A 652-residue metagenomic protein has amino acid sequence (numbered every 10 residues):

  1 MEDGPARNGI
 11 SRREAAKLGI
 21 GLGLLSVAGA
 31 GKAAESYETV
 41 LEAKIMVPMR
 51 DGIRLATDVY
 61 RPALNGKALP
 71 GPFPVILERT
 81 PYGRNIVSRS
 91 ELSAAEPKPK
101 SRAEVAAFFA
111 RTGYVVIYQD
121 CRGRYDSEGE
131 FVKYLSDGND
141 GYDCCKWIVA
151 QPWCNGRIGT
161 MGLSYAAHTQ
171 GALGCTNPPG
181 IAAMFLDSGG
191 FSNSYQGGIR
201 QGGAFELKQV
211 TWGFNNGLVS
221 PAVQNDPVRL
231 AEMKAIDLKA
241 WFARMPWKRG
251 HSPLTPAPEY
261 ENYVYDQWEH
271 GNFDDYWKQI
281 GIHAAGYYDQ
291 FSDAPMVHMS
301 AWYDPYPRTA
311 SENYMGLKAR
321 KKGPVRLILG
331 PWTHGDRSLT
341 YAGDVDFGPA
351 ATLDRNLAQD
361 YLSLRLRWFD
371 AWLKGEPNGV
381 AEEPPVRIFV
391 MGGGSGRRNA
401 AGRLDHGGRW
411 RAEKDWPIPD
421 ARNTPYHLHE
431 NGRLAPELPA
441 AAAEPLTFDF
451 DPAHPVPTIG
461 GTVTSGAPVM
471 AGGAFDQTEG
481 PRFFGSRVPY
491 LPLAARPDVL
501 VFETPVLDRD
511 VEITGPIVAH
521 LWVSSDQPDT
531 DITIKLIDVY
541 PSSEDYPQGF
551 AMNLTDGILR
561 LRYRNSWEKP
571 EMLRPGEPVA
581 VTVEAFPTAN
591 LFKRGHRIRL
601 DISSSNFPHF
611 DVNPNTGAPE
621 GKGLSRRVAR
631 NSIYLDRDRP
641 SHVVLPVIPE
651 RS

Functional and structural regions predicted by a protein language model:
M1-I10, L18-L22: N-terminal secretory signal peptides
A34-G71, L507: N-terminal cap/lid segment of alpha/beta-hydrolase-fold proteins
A68-V149, T340-T352, P541, F607: Cap/lid segment of the alpha/beta-hydrolase catalytic domain
N85, A95, P99-A106, R111 (+1 more regions): Accessory cap/linker subdomain of secreted extracellular hydrolases
W153-S164: Alpha/beta-hydrolase fold nucleophile elbow
M161, H168-K234, W302, K321-L366: A catalytic-pocket lid/entrance helix-loop region that shapes and gates access to the active site across common
V228, E232-I236, A240-H251, A342-S652: C-terminal, loop-rich substrate-recognition/catalytic regions characterized by aromatic stacking residues
Y265, E269-P324: Serine-hydrolase catalytic core
